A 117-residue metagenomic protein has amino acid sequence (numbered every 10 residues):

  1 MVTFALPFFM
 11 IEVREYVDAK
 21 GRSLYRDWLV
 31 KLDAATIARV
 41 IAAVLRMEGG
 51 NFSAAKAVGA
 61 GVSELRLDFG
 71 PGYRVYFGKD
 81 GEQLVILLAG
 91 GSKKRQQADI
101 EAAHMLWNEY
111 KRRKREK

Functional and structural regions predicted by a protein language model:
M1-P71, G81-V85, S92-K117: Basic, Lys/Arg-enriched alpha-helical interface segments
R74-G78: Short, surface-exposed beta-strand/loop micro-motifs that present aromatic residues
